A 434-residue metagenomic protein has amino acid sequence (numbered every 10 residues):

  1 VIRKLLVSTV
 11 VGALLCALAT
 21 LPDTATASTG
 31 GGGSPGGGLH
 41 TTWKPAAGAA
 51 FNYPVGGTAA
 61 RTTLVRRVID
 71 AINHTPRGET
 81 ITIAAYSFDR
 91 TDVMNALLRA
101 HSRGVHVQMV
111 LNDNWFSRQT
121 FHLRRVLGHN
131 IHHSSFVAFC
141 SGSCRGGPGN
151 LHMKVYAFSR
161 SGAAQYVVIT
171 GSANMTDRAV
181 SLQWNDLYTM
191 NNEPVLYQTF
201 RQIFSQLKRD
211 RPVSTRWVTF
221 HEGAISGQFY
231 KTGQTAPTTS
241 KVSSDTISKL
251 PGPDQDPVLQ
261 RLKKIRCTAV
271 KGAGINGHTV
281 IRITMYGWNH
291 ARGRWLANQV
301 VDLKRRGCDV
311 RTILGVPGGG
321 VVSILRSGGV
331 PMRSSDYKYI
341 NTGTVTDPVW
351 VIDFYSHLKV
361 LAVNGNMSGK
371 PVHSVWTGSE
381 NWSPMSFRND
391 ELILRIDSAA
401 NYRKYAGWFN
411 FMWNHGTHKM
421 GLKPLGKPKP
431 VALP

Functional and structural regions predicted by a protein language model:
V1-S28: Secretory targeting and sorting signals
L18-H40, P434: N-terminal low-complexity, Pro/Thr-rich disordered segments that flank secretion/membrane-targeting signals
G30-P76, S87-G274, I313-S374, G378-E380 (+1 more regions): HKD-type phospholipase D/PLD-like phosphodiesterase module
R77-E79, V105, G277-T279, C308: Short coil/turn segments at beta-strand junctions that form active-site/ligand-binding loops
T80-A84, M109-V110, V280-T284, R311-I313: Short catalytic-loop micro-motif centered on adjacent basic/acidic residues
T82, A96-L98, V300: A short alpha-helix/helix-coil micro-patch that ends at or immediately precedes a cysteine
F200-F220, A406-P434: Cysteine/selenocysteine-centered motifs that mediate thiol-based redox chemistry or coordinate metal-sulfur cofactors
L259-I265, K271, N276-R306: Long, repeat-rich segments with strong aromatic
